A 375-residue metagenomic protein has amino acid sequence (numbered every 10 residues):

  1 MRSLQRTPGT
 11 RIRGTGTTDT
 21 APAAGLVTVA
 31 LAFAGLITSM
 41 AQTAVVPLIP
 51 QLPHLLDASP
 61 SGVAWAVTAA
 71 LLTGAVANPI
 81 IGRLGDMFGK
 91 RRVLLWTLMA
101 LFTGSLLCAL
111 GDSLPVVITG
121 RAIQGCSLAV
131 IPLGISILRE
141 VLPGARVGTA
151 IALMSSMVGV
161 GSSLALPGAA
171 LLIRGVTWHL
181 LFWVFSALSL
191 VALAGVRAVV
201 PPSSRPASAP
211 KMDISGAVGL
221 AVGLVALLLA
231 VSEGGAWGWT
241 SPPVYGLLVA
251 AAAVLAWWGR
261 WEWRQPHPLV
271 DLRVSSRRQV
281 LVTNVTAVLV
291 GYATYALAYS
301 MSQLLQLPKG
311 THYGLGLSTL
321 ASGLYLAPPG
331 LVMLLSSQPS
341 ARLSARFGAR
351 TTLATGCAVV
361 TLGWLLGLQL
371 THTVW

Functional and structural regions predicted by a protein language model:
M1-S39, H54: Cytosolic juxtamembrane N-terminal segment immediately preceding the first transmembrane helix of multi-pass
A24-A41, V45-I49, P60, A66-A70 (+2 more regions): 12-transmembrane solute porter fold
Q51, P79-R83, M87, L171 (+2 more regions): Membrane-interface helix termini in secondary transporters
L55, M99-D112, A358-H372: C-terminal ends and interior cores of transmembrane alpha-helices in multi-pass membrane transporters/permeases
L55-D57, G89, L110-V116, V176-T177 (+2 more regions): Helix-breaking motifs and short loop linkers at transmembrane-helix boundaries and internal kinks in secondary membrane
A75-L114: Conserved MFS/SLC helix-loop-helix module at the cytosolic interface between two early adjacent transmembrane helices
A122-S156: Cytoplasmic helix-loop-helix junction between adjacent transmembrane helices in 12-TM secondary transporters
R174-T286, G291-A293, A298-S300, Y325: Hydrophobic transmembrane-helix bundles of small-molecule transporters
